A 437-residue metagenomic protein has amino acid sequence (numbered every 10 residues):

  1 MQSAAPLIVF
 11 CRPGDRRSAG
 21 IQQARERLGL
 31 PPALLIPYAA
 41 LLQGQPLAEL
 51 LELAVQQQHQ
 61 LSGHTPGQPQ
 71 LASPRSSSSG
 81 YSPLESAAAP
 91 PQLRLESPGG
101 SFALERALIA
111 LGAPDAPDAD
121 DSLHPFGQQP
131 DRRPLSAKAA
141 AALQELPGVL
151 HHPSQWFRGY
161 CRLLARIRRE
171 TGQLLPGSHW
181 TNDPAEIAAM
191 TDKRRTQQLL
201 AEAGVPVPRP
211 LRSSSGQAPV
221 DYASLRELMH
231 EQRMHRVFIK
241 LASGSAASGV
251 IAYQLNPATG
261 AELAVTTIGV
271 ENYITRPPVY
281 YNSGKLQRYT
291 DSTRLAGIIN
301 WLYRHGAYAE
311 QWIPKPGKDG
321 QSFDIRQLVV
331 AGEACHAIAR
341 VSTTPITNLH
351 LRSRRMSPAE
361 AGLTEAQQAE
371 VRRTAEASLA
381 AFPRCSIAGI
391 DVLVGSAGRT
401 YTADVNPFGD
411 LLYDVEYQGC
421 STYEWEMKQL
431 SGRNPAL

Functional and structural regions predicted by a protein language model:
S3-I8: Extreme N-terminal starter segment of soluble prokaryotic enzymes
R12-A24, A33-Q217, A223-S224: Conserved N-proximal alpha/beta basic substrate-recognition cap immediately N-terminal to, or forming the N-lobe
P13-G14, A39-A40, S214, S243 (+3 more regions): Short, flexible loop/turn elements at secondary-structure junctions
A116-A140, A264-Y281, R352-S357: A solvent-exposed, charged loop/short amphipathic helix patch at secondary-structure junctions
V205, R233-H235, A381-S386: Short secondary-structure junctions
M229-N348: Phosphate-binding site of ATP-dependent enzymes
E310-Q311, K318, I325, R384-A397: A short glycine-rich, hydrophobically flanked beta-strand micro-motif that places a catalytic Asp/Glu for divalent metal
L349-I387, V394-L437: C-terminal active-site "lid" helix and adjoining low-complexity regulatory extension at the edge of ATP-using catalytic
